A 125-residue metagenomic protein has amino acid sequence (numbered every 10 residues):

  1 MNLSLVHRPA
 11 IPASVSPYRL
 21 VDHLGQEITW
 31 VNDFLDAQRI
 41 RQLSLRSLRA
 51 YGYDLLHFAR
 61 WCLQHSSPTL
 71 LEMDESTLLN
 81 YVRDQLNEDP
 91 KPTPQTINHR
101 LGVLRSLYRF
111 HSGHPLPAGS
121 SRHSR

Functional and structural regions predicted by a protein language model:
N2-R41: N-terminal DNA-binding module of tyrosine recombinases/phage integrases
N32-R46, L55-R125: N-terminal core-binding DNA-recognition domain of tyrosine recombinases/integrases
